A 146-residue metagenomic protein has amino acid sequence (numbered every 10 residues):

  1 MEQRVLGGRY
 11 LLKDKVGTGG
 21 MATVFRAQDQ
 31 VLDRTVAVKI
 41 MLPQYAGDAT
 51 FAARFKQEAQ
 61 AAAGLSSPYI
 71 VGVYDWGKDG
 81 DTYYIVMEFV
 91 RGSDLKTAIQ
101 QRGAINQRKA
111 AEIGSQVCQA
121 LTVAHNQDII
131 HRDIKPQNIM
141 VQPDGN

Functional and structural regions predicted by a protein language model:
L12-G19, V24: Protein kinase glycine-rich loop
G17, Q57, L65-Y69, T82: Flexible N-lobe loop architecture of eukaryotic-like protein kinase catalytic domains
Q28-T35: Conserved N-lobe loop of protein kinases adjacent to the ATP-binding glycine-rich P-loop
I40-G64: AlphaC helix of the eukaryotic protein kinase fold
W76: Activation-segment/catalytic-loop signature of the eukaryotic protein kinase fold
G80-D94, A98: Conserved short submotifs of the Hanks-type protein kinase catalytic core that shape the nucleotide-binding pocket
I113-G114: Activation segment signature within eukaryotic-like protein kinase domains
V117-I129: Protein kinase catalytic-loop region centered on the HRD/HxD motif
